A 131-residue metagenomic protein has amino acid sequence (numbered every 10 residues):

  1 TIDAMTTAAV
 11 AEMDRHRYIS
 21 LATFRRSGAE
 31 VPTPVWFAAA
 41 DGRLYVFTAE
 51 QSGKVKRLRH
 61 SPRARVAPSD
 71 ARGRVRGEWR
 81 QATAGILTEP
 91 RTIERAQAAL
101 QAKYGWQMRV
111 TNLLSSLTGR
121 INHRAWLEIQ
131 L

Functional and structural regions predicted by a protein language model:
T1, M5-A9, R26-A29, A40-F47 (+1 more regions): A broad, low-specificity signal for short, low-complexity segments enriched in glycine/proline and polar/charged
T1-S20, R74: Extreme N-terminal tail/first-helix region
I2, M13, F24, V110-L117: Generic hydrophobic, helix-prone segments enriched in Leu/Val/Ile
M5-A8, V31-T33, Q51-G53, L113-S115: A generic local structural motif
T7, D14, L44, A82-I86 (+1 more regions): Residues at structural and domain junctions
H16-E50, L58, A64-P68, G77-Q81: Short beta-strand segments
Q51-L131: Short, structured beta-strand-loop surface elements
